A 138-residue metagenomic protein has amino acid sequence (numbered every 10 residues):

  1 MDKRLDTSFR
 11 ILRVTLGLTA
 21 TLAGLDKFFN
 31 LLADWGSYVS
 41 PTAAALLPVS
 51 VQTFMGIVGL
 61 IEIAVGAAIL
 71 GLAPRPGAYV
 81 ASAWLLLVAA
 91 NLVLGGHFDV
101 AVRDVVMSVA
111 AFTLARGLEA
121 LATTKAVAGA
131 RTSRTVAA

Functional and structural regions predicted by a protein language model:
M1-A138: Membrane-interface extramembranous regions
